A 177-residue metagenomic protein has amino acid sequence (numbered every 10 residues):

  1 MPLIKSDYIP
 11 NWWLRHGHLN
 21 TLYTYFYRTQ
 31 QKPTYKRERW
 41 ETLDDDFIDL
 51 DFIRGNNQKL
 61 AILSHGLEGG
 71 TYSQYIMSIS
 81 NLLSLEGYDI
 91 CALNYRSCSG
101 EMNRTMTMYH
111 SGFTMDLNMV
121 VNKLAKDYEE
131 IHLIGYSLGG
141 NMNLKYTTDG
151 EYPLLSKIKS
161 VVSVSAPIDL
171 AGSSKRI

Functional and structural regions predicted by a protein language model:
M1-Q31, A171-I177: Alpha-helical membrane-targeting segments
L14-G55: N-terminal cap/lid segment of alpha/beta-hydrolase-fold proteins
Q58-G66: Short beta-strand element of the alpha/beta-hydrolase
Y72, S80-R104: Conserved alpha/beta-hydrolase
M77, N81, N118, N122 (+1 more regions): Short, hydrophobic alpha-helix immediately C-terminal to the catalytic nucleophile
R96-H132: Catalytic nucleophile-loop/oxyanion-hole region of alpha/beta-hydrolase and closely related hydrolase-like folds
D127, H132-I177: Alpha/beta-hydrolase-fold enzymes
